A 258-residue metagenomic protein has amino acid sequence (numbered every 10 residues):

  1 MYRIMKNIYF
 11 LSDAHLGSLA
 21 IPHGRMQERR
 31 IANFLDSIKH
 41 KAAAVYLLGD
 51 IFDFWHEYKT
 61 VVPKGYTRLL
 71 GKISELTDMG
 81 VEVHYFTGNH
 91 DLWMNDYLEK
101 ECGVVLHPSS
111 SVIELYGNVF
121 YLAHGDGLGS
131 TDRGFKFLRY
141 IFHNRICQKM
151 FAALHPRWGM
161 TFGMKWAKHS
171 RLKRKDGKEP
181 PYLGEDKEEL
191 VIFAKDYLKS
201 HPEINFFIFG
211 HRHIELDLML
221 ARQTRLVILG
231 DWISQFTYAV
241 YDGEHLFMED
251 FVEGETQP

Functional and structural regions predicted by a protein language model:
Y2-N7, L11, L16-L115: Core catalytic region of metal-dependent phosphoesterases/phosphodiesterases, especially metallo-beta-lactamase-like
N7-H15, V119-D126, L226-G230: Active-site-proximal beta-strand elements of phosphoester/diester hydrolases
H15, N89-H90, H124, G210-H213: Histidine-centered divalent metal-coordination motifs
D53-E75, K173-I204: N-terminal short leaders/motifs
L92-D96, L122-A123, G129-D132: Short, well-ordered, mixed-charge alpha-helical segments that flank or form enzyme active sites
G103-P108, D126, T131-R145, D186-F251: Conserved beta-sheet core of the metallophosphoesterase superfamily
G125-L190: Active-site-proximal loop/helix segment associated with metal-binding centers of metalloenzymes
E253-P258: C-terminal regulatory/interaction regions
